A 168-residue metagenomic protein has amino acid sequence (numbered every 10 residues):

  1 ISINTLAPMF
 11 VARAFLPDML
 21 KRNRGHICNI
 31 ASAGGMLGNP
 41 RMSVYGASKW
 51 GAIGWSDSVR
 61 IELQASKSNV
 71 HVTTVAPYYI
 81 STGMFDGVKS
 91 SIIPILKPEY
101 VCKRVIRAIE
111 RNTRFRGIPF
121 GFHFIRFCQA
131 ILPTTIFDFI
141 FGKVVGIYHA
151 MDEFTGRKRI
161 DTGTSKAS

Functional and structural regions predicted by a protein language model:
M9, Y45: Catalytic tyrosine of NAD(P)H-dependent dehydrogenase/reductases that use a Tyr as the general acid/base
A12, S48: Active-site helix of classical SDR
A14-N23: A short helix-coil junction within the Rossmann-fold of NAD(P)-dependent oxidoreductases
S32: Residue(s) in the substrate-gating loop at a strand-loop-helix junction that position the organic substrate next
G35-L37: Conserved catalytic-site region of short-chain dehydrogenase/reductase
N39-S43: Active-site loop immediately N-terminal to the catalytic Tyr-X3-Lys motif of short-chain dehydrogenase/reductase
E62-F124, T135: SDR active-site lid
